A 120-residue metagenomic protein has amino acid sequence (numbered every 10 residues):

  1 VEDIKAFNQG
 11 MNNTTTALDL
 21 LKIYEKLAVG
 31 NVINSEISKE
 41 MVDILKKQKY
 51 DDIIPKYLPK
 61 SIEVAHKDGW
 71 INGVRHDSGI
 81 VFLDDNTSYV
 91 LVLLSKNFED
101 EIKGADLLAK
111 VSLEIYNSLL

Functional and structural regions predicted by a protein language model:
V1-Y24: Mid-domain, small-residue-enriched loop/turn segments at the edges of structured enzyme/sensor domains
N8, V29, E99: Conserved short-loop catalytic and cofactor-binding motifs
G10-A17, N34-S38, I71, D100-L108: Solvent-exposed, acidic/flexible segments
N13, D85-T87, V111: Structured catalytic/translocation cores of nucleotide/phosphate-coupled proteins
A17-W70: Conserved active-site loop region of the serine DD-peptidase/beta-lactamase
K22-V29, K96, L113-N117: Short glycine/serine- and small hydrophobic-enriched flexible loop segments
D52-D85, Y89-D106: Short, Gly/Ser/Thr-enriched beta-strand-loop segments that form substrate-interacting elements of hydrolase/peptidase
A105-L120: Surface-exposed amphipathic alpha-helical segments
